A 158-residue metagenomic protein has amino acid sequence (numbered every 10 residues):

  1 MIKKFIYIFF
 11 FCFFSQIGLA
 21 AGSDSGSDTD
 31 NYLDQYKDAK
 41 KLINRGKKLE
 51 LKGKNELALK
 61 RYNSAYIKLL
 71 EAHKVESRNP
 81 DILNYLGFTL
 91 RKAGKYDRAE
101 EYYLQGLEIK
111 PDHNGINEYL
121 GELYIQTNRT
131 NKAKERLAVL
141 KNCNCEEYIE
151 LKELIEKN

Functional and structural regions predicted by a protein language model:
V75, I109, L140-C143: Structural marker of alpha-solenoid helical repeat scaffolds
N79, H113, C145-Y148: Residue-level recognition of tetratricopeptide repeat
Y85, Y119, E153-L154: Canonical tetratricopeptide repeat
K92, Q126-T127, K157-N158: Register position in tetratricopeptide repeats
